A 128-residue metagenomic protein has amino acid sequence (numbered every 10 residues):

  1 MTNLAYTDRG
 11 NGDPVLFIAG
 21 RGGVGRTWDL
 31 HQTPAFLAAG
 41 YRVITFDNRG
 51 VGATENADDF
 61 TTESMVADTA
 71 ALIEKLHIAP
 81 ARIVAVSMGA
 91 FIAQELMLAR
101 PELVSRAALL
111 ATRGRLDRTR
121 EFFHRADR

Functional and structural regions predicted by a protein language model:
T2-E55: Conserved HGGG/HGGXW glycine-rich cap/lid loop of the alpha/beta-hydrolase fold
P14, R42, A79-R82, L103-R106: Structural signature of beta-strand start/N-cap positions in the alpha/beta core of ABC transporter nucleotide-binding
G23, G50, A90, G114-R115: Active-site micro-motifs of SAM-dependent methyltransferase domains
L30, N56-D58, T119-F123: Short aromatic-enriched loop/helix-cap "lid" or pocket-rim segments at secondary-structure transitions that line
A38, A99-E102: Residues at the C-terminal ends
I44-V84: Active-site loop/oxyanion-hole signature of alpha/beta-hydrolase fold enzymes
A85, G89, A93: Gly/Ala-rich beta-loop-alpha elbow adjacent to hydrolase catalytic centers
Q94, L98, S105-R128: Flexible "cap/lid" loop of the alpha/beta hydrolase fold
